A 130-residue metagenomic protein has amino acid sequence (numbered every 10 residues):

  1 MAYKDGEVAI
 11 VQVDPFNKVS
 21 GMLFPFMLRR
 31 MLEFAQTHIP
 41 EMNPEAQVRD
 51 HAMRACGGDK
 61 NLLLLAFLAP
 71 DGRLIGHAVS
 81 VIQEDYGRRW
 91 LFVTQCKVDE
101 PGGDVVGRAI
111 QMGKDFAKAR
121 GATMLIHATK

Functional and structural regions predicted by a protein language model:
M1-A46: Short amphipathic alpha-helix that is part of the acyltransferase structural core
A2-D5, A9-I10, S80, A117 (+2 more regions): Short flexible/disordered coil segments
K4, V19, C56, F67-P70 (+1 more regions): Intrinsically disordered, low-complexity segments enriched in small/polar residues
F24-L28, R54-L65: Short charge-dense sequence patches
M31, A35, C56, G113-R120: Hydrophobic, Leu/Ile/Phe/Ala-enriched alpha-helical segments that form helix-helix packing faces
P40-N61: Active-site rim helix/loop that mediates acceptor-substrate recognition in acyltransferases
N61-G102: Conserved donor-binding loop and adjoining core beta-sheet/short helix segment in diverse acyl/aminoacyl transferases
Y86-K130: Acyl-donor binding region in acyl/amide transferases
